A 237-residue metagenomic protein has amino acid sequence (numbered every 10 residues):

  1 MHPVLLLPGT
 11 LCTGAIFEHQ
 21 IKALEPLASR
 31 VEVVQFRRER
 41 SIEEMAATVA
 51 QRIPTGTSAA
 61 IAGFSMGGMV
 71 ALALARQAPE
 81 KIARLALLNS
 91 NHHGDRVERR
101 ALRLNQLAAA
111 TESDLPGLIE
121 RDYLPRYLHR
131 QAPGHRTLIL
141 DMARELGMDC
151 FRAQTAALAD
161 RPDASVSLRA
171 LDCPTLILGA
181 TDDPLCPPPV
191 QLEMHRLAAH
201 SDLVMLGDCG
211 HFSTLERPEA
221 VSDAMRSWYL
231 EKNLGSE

Functional and structural regions predicted by a protein language model:
M1-E43, A47, R52: Conserved HGGG/HGGXW glycine-rich cap/lid loop of the alpha/beta-hydrolase fold
T10, T181-D183, D208-G210: Acidic beta-to-alpha connecting loop that harbors the catalytic carboxylate
I42, R76-Q77, K81-G117: Flexible "cap/lid" loop of the alpha/beta hydrolase fold
G63-G67, A71: Gly/Ala-rich beta-loop-alpha elbow adjacent to hydrolase catalytic centers
D95-E98, S113-R169: Conserved alpha/beta-hydrolase catalytic His-Asp/Glu region
L171, I177-G179, D183: Short beta-strand/loop motif that positions the catalytic acidic residue of the alpha/beta-hydrolase fold
C173, P187-R196: Short alpha-helix in the alpha/beta-hydrolase fold that links the catalytic acid
S201-E237: Catalytic active-site module of serine/aspartate enzymes centered on a nucleophile-bearing elbow/loop
